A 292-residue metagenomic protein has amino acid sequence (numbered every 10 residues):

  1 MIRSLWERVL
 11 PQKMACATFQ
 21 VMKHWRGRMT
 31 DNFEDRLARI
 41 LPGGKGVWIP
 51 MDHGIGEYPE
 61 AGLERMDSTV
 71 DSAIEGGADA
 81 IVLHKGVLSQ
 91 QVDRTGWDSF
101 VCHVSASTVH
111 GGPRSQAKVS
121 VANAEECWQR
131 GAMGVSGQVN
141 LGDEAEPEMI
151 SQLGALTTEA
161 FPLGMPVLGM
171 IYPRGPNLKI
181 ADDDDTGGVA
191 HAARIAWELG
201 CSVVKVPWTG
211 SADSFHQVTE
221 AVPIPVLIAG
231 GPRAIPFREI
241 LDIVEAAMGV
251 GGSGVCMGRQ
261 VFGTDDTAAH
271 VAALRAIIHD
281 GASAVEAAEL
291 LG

Functional and structural regions predicted by a protein language model:
K13, A17-T18, M22-W25: Short, positively charged and aromatic/hydrophobic N-terminal segments
T18, G200, V222, I278-A282: Alpha-helix capping/termination and helix-coil
K23-D52, S89-W97, L290-L291: N-terminal amphipathic alpha-helix/helix-capping segment at the start of soluble metabolic enzymes
G46-I81, G86-Q90, S99-T108, S115-V226 (+4 more regions): Alpha/beta enzyme core
D98-S99, A273: Glycine-rich, phosphate-binding/catalytic loops in enzymes
M248, F262-G292: C-terminal helical cap(s) of enzyme catalytic domains, especially alpha/beta-barrels
